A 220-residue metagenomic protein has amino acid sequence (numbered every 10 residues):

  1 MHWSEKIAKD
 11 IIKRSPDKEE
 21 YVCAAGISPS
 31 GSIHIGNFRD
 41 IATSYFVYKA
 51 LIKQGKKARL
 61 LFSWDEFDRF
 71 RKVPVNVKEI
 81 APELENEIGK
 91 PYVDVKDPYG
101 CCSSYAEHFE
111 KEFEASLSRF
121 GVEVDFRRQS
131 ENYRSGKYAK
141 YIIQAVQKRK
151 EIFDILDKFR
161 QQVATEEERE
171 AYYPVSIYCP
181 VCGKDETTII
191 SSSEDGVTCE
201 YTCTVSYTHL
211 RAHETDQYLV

Functional and structural regions predicted by a protein language model:
M1-I152: N-terminal Rossmann-like or analogous alpha/beta NTP/dinucleotide-binding catalytic cores that position adenine
I155-E166: Short Cys/His-rich Zn2+-coordinating modules
Y172-V175, V197-C199: Short metal-coordination and nucleic-acid-contact micro-motifs, chiefly zinc-binding Cys/His arrays
C179-C182, C203: Short cysteine-rich clusters marking metal-coordination/redox-active sites
E186, Y207: Cys/His-rich microdomains that often coordinate metals
I189-S192: Short Cys/His-rich "knuckle" micro-motifs
G196-S206: Cysteine-rich micro-motifs
T208-T215: Conserved small/polar residues in nucleotide/adenosyl-binding loops
